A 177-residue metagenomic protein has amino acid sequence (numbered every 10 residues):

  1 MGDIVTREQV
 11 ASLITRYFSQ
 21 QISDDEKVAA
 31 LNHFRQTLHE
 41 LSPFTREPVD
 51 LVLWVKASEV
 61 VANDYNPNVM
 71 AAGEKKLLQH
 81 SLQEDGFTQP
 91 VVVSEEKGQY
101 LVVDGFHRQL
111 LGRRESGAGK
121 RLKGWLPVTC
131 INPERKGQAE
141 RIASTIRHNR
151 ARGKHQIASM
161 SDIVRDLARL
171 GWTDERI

Functional and structural regions predicted by a protein language model:
M1-L78, S94-E95: N-terminal leader or domain-start segments enriched in small/polar residues
N63-Q89, Q109-R176: Amphipathic, charge-rich alpha-helical segments that serve as recognition/docking helices
K97-L101: Short active-site oxyanion
G105: Short, conserved phosphate/pyrophosphate- and ester-handling motifs at nucleotide-, phospho-/glycolipid
